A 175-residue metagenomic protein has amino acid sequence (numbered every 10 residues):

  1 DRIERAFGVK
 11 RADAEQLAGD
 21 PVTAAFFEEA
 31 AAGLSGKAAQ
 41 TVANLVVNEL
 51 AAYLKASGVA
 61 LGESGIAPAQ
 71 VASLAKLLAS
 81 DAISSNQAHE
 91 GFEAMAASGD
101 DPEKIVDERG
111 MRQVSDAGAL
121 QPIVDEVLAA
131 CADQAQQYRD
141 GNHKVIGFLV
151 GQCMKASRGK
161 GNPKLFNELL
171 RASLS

Functional and structural regions predicted by a protein language model:
D1-S175: Charged, compositionally biased, marginally structured helical/coil segments
